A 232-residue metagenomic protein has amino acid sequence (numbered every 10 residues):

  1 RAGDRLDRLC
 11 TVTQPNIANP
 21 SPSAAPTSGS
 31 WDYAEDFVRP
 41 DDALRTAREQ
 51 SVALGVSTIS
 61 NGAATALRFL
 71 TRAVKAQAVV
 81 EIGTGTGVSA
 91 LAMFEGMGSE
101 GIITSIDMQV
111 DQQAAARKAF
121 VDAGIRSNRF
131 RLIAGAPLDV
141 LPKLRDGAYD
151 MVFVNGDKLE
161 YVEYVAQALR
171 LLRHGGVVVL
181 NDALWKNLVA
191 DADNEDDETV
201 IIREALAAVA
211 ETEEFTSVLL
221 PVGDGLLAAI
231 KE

Functional and structural regions predicted by a protein language model:
R1-M151, K158-V179, A183-E232: A short alpha-helical cap/connector motif
